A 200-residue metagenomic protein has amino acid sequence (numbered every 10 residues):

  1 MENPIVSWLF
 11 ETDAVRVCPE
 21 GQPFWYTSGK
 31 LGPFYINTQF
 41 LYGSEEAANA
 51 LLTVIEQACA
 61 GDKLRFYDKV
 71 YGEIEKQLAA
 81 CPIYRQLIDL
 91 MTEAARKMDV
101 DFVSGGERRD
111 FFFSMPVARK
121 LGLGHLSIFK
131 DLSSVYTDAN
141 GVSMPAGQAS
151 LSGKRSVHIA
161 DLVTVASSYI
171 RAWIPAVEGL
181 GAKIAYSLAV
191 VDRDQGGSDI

Functional and structural regions predicted by a protein language model:
M1-I200: PRPP-associated nucleotide enzymes
